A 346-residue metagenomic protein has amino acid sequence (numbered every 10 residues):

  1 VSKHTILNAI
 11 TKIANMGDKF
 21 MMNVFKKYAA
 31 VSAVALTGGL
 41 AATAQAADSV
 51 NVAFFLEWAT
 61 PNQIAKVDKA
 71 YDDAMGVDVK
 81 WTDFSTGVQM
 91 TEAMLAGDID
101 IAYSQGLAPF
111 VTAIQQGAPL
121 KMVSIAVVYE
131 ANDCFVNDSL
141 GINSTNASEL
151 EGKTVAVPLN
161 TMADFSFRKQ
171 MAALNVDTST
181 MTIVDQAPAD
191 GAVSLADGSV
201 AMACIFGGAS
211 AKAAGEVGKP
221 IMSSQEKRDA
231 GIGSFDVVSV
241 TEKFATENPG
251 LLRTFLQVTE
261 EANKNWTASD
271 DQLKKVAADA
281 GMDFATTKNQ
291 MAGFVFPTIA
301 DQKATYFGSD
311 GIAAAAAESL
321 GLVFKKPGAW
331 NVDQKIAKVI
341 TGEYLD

Functional and structural regions predicted by a protein language model:
F20, L40-A46: Sec/Tat signal peptide C-region and signal peptidase I cleavage site
F20-S32: Bacterial N-terminal signal peptides that target proteins for export
V31-G39: Bacterial N-terminal signal peptides
A47-V176, T182-D185, A201-G207: Short, glycine-/small- and polar/acidic-enriched structural segments that line small-molecule recognition paths
A108, A189-D279: Pocket-lining segment of extracytoplasmic ligand-binding domains
A126-V136, K219-A245, P297, A337-D346: Periplasmic-binding protein-like
T246-P327: Secondary-structure end/capping motifs
A317-D346: Conserved C-terminal helix/tail region of periplasmic/extracytoplasmic solute-binding proteins
